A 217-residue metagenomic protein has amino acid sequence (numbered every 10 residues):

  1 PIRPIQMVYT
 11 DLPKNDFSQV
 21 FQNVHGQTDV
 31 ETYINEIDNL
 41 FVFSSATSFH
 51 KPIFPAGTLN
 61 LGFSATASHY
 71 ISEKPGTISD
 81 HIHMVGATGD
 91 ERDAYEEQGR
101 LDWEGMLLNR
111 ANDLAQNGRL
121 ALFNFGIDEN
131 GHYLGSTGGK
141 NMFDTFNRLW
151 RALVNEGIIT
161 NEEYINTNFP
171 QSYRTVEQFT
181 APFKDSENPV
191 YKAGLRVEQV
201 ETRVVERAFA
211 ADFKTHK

Functional and structural regions predicted by a protein language model:
P4-L12: Conserved SAM-binding motif I beta-strand of class I
F17-P52: S-adenosyl-L-methionine
Q19-Q22, E73-G76, Y133-L134: Short, solvent-exposed loop/turn and secondary-structure capping segments
N60, H69, G76-Q116: A short glycine-rich, Lys/Arg-flanked "PGG" loop and its adjoining helix->strand segment in the class I
F63: A conserved beta-strand element that flanks and buttresses the S-adenosyl-L-methionine
T66-A67, F183: Short catalytic micro-motifs in class I SAM-dependent methyltransferases
Q116-K217: Substrate-binding/catalytic lobe of Class I Rossmann-like enzymes that use SAM or dcSAM, i.e., the mid-to-C-terminal
